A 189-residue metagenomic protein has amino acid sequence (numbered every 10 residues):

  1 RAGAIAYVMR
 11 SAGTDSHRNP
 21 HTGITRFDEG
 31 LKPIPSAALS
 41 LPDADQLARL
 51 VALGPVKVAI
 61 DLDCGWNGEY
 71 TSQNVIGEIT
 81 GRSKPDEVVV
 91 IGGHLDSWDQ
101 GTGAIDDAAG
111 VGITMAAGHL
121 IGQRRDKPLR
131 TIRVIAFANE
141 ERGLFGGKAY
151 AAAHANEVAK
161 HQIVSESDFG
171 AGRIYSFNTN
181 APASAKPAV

Functional and structural regions predicted by a protein language model:
R1-S16: A conserved hydrophobic secondary-structure block that centers on an alpha-helix together with its immediately flanking
I5, T114, T131-R133: A fold-wide structural signal in alpha/beta-hydrolase
R10, G92-H94, I135-F137, S167: Generic beta-strand/beta-sheet core signal
S16-I24: Glycine-rich, charge-decorated loop segments at or immediately adjacent to ligand/cofactor-binding or catalytic sites
I24-A104, A116-H119, Q123-T131, A152: Soluble metallo-hydrolase cores and metallopeptidase-like ectodomains found primarily in the secretory/periplasmic
I34-Q46, V51, K84-D86, D99 (+1 more regions): Metal-dependent peptidase/peptidase-like ectodomains
A104-V111, P182-K186: Short, conserved loop/turn and helix-capping segments at secondary-structure boundaries that abut family-defining
A108-A116, F145, A149: Short amphipathic alpha-helical face segments that pack within enzyme cores and frequently flank/anchor catalytic
